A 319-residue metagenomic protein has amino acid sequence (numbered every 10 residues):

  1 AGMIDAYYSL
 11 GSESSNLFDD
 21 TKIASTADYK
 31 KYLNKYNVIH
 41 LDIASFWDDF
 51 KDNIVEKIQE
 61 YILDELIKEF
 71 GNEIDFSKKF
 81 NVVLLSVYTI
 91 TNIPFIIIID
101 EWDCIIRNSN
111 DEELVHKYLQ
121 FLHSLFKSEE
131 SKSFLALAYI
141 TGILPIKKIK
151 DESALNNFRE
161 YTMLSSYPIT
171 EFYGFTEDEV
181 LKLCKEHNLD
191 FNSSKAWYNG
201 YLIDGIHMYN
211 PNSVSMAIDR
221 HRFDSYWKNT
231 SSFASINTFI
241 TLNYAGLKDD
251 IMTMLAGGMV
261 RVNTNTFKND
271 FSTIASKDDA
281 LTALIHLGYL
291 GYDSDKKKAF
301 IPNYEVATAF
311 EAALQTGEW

Functional and structural regions predicted by a protein language model:
A1-W319: Phosphate-binding site recognition
